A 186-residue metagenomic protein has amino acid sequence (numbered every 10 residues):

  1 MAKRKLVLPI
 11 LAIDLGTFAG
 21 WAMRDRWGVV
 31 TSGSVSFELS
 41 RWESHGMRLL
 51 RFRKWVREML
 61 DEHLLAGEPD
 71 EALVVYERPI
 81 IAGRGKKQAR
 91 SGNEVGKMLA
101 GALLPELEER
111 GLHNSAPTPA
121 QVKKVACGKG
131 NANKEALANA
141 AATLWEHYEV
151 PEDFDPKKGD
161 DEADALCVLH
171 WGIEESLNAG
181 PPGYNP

Functional and structural regions predicted by a protein language model:
M1-P186: Phosphate- and other anionic-substrate recognition elements at nucleic-acid/protein interfaces
